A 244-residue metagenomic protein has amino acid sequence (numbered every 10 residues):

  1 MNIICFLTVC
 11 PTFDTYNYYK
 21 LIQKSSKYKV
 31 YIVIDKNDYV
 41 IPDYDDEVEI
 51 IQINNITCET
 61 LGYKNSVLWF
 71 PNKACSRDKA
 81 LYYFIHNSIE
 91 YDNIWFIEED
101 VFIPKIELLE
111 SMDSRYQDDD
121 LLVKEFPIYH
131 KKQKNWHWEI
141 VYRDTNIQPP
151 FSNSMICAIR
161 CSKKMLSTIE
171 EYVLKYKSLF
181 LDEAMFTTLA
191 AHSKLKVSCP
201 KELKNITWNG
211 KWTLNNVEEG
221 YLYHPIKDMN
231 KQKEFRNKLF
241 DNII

Functional and structural regions predicted by a protein language model:
M1-D14: N-proximal low-complexity "stem/linker" segments adjacent to membrane-targeting elements
P11-S25: Short, well-formed alpha-helical segments that are part of the catalytic scaffolds of diverse glycosyltransferases
F13-T15, Y39-P42, F102-K105, H130-K134 (+2 more regions): Short catalytic/ligand-binding loop motif for oxyanion handling, primarily in non-cytosolic enzymes, centered on
Y31-D35: Short internal beta-strands
D38-Y91: Active-site-proximal specificity loops/subdomain of glycosyltransferases
Y91-D100: Short beta-strand-to-loop acidic/aromatic patch adjacent to the donor-nucleotide binding site
F102-T188, K233-F240: Conserved catalytic core of nucleotide-sugar-dependent glycosyltransferases
Y172-I244: C-terminal catalytic/acceptor-binding lobe
